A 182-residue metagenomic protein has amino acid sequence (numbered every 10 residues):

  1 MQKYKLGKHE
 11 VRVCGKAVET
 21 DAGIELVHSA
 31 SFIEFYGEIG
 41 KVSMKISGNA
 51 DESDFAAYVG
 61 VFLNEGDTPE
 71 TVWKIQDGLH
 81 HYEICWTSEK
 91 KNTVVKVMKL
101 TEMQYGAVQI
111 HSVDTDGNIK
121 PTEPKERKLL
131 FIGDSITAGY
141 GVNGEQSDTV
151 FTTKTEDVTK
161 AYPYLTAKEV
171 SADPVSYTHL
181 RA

Functional and structural regions predicted by a protein language model:
M1-I132, I136-T155: N-terminal secretory targeting modules
L130-F131, P174-Y177: Structural recognition of the beta-strand scaffold that forms the well-ordered cores of secreted hydrolase catalytic
T155-P163: Short catalytic helix/loop segments, enriched in acidic residues and glycine and frequently bearing histidine
Y162-V170: A short, Lys/Arg-enriched amphipathic alpha-helix followed by its capping loop at the start of a domain
T178-A182: Conserved small/polar residues in nucleotide/adenosyl-binding loops
